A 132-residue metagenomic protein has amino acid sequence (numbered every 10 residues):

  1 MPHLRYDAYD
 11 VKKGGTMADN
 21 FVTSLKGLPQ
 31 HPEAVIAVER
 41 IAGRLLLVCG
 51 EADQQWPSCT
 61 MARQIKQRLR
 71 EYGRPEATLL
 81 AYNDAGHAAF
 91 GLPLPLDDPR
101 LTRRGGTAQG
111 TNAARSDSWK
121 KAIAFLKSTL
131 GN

Functional and structural regions predicted by a protein language model:
M1-I36: Mobile cap/lid helix-loop segments that gate and shape the active-site cleft of serine hydrolases
I41, L47-D53: Short beta-strand/loop motif that positions the catalytic acidic residue of the alpha/beta-hydrolase fold
A42-L45, P75-A77: Loop/turn elements at helix/coil->beta-strand transitions in domains of secreted/extracellular proteins
E51-Q54, K66, D84-G86: Acidic beta-to-alpha connecting loop that harbors the catalytic carboxylate
Q54-Q64, G73, F90-G91: Conserved alpha/beta-hydrolase "acid-adjacent" motif
Y72-N132: C-terminal catalytic histidine-bearing segment of alpha/beta-hydrolase fold enzymes
